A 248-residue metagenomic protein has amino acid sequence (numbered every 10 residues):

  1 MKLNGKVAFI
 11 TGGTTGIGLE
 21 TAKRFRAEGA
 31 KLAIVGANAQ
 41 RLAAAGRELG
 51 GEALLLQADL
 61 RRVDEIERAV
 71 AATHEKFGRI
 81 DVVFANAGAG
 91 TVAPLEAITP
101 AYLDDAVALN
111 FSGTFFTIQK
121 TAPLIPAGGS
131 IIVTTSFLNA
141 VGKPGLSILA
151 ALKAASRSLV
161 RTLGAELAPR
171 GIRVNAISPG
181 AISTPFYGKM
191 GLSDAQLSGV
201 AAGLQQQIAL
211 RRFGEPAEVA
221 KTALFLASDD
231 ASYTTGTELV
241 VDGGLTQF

Functional and structural regions predicted by a protein language model:
N4, L224, T235-F248: Short C-terminal tail/terminal secondary-structure segment of NAD(P)H-dependent dehydrogenase/reductase domains
V7, T14-T15: Conserved glycine-rich cofactor-binding loop
F84, A168, R173, T234-G236: Short, small/polar-rich loop/turn modules that mediate ligand/substrate recognition or access, typified
P94-L95, Y102-V107, L204: Substrate-binding pocket helix/loop in short-chain dehydrogenase/reductase
I118, L152, V160: Active-site helix of classical SDR
P123-L124, A165-P169, S232: Alpha-helical segment proximal to the catalytic Tyr-Lys
V174, P179-M190: Short, flexible catalytic-loop segment of classical short-chain dehydrogenase/reductase
